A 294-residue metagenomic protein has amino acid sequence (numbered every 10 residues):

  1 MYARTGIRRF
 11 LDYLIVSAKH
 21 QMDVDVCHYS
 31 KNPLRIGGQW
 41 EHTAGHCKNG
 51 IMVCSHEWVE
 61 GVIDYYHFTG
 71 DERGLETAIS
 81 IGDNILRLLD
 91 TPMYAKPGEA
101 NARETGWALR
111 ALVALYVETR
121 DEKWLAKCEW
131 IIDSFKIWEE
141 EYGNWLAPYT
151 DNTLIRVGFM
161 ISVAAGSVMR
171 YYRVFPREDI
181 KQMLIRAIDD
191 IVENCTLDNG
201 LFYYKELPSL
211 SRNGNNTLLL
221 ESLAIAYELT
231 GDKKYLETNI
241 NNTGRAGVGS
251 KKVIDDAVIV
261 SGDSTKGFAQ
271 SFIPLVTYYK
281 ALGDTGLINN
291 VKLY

Functional and structural regions predicted by a protein language model:
M1-L201, K205-E228, D232-Y294: Catalytic cores of extracellular degradative/oxidative enzymes
